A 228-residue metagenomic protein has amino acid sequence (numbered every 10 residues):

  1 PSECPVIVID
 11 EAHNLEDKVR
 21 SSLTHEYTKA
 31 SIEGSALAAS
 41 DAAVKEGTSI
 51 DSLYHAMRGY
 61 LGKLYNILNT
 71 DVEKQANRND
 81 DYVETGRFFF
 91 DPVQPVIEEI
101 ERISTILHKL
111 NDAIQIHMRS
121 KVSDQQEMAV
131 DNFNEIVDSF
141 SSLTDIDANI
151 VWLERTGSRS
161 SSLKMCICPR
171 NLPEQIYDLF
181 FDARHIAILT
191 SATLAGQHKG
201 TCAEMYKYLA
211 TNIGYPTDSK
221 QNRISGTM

Functional and structural regions predicted by a protein language model:
P1-M228: Conserved coupling segment at the C-terminus of the helicase ATP-binding
